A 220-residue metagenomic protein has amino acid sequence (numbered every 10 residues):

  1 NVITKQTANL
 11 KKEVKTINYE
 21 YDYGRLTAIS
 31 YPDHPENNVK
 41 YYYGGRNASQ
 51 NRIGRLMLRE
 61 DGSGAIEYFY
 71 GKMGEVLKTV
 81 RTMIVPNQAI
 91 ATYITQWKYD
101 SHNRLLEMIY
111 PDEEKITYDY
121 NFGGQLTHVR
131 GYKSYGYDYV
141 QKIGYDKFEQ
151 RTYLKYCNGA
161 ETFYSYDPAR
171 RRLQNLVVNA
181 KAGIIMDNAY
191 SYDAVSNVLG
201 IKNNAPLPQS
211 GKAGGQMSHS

Functional and structural regions predicted by a protein language model:
N1-S220: Beta-strand elements of repeat-based all-beta scaffolds
